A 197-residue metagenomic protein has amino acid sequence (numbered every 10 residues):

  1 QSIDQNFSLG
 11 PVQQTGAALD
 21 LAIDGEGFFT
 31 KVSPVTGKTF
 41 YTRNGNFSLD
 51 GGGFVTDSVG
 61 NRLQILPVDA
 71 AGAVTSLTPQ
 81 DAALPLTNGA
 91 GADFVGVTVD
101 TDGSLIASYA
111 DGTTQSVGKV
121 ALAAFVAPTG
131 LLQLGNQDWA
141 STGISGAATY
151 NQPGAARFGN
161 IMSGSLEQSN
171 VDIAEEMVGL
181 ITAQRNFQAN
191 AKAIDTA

Functional and structural regions predicted by a protein language model:
Q1-G72, L84-A197: Amphipathic alpha-helical polymerization modules
S76: Glycine- and acidic-residue-rich phosphate-binding/metal-coordinating active-site segment common to enzymes that handle
P79-Q80: Long, non-coiled-coil amphipathic alpha-helical linker/lever segments that couple catalytic cores to other domains
